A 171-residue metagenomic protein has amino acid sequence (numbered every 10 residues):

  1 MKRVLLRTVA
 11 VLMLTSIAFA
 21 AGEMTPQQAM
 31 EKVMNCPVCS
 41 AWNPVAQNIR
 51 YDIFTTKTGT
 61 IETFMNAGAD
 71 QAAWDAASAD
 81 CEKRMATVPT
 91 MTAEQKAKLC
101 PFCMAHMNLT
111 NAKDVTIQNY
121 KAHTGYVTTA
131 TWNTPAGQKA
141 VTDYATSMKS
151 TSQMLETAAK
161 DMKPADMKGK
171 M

Functional and structural regions predicted by a protein language model:
M1-V9: Bacterial N-terminal signal peptides that target proteins for export
T8-I17: Bacterial N-terminal signal peptides
A21-M171: Mature soluble domains of exported/periplasmic/lumenal proteins and thiol-rich metal-chelating peptides
